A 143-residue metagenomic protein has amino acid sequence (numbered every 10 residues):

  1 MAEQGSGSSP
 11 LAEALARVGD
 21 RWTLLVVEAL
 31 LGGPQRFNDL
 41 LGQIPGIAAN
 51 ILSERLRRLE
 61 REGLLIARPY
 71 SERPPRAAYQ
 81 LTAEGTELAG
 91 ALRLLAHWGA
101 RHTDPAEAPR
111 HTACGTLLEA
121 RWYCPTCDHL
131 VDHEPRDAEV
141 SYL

Functional and structural regions predicted by a protein language model:
M1-S6: N-terminal intrinsically disordered/low-complexity leader segments
S9-I47: N-terminal helix-turn-helix DNA-binding core of bacterial DNA-binding proteins
G19, S71-L94: Basic, amphipathic "hinge/linker" alpha-helix immediately C-terminal to the N-terminal HTH DNA-binding motif
L24, E62, A91-T103: Alpha-helical linker/hinge and terminal dimerization helices associated with HTH transcriptional regulators
Q35-L40, L88-W98, A108-P109: Extended, folded domain segments that form the structural surfaces/walls around functional sites
F37-Y70: Canonical helix-turn-helix DNA-binding module
Y70-S71, C114: Short loop/turn motifs at secondary-structure junctions and domain boundaries
H97-L143: C-terminal regulatory/oligomerization modules of transcriptional regulators
